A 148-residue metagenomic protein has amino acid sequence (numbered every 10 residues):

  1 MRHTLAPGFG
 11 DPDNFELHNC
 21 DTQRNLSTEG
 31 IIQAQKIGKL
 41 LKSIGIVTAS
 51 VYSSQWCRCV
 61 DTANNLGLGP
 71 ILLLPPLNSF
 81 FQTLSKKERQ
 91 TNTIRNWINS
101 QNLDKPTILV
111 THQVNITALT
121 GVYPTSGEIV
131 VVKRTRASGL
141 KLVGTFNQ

Functional and structural regions predicted by a protein language model:
M1-P76, F80-L84, N92, D104 (+1 more regions): Active-site-proximal alpha-helix that buttresses catalytic centers in soluble enzyme cores
E88: Short, glycine/charge-rich flexible loops or terminal/linker lids adjacent to PRPP-binding catalytic cores
T91-S100: A short, acidic, amphipathic alpha-helical segment used as a generic capping/interface helix at domain edges
K105-T111: Generic beta-sheet signal
